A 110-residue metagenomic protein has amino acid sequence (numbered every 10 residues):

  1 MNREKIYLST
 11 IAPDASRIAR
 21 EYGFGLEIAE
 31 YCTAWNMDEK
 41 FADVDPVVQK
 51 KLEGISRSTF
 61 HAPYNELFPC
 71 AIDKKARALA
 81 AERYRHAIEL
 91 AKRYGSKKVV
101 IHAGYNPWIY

Functional and structural regions predicted by a protein language model:
M1-N2, I18, E27-E30: N-terminal charged segments
E4-T10, F24-I28, S58-A62, V99-I101: Hydrophobic faces of well-ordered beta-strands that scaffold small-molecule active sites in alpha/beta enzyme cores
Y7-R17, Y31-V44, F68-A71, K75 (+1 more regions): Acidic-and-aromatic substrate-binding clefts and catalytic sites of carbohydrate-active enzymes
A15-G23, K40-F60, R85-G95: Acidic (Asp/Glu)-rich catalytic clusters
G25-E30, D45-V48, R77-A81: Short, low-complexity, polar/charged sequence segments that are solvent-exposed and flexible
K50-R77: Short hydrophobic interaction/assembly module
C70-Y110: Active-site acidic/histidine proton-transfer and metal-coordination neighborhood in alpha/beta enzyme cores
